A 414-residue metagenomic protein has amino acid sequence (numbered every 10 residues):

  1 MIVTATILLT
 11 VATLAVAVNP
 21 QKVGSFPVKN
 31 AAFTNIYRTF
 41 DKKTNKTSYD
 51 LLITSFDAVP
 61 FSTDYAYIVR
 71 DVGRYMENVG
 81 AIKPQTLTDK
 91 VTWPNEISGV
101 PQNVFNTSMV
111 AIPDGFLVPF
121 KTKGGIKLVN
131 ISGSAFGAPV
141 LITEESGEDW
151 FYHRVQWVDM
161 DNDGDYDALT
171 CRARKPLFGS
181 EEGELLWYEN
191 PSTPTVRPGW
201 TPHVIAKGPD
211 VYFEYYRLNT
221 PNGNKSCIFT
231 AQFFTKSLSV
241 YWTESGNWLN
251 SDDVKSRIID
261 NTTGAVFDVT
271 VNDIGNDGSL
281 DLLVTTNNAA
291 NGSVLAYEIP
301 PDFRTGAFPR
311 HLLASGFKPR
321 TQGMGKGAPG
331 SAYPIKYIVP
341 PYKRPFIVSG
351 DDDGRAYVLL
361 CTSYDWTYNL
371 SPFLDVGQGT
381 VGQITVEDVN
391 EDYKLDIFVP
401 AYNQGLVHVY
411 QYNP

Functional and structural regions predicted by a protein language model:
M1-A17: Cleavable N-terminal signal peptides of Sec/SRP-targeted secreted and luminal proteins
V16-P414: Beta-propeller-forming repeat regions
